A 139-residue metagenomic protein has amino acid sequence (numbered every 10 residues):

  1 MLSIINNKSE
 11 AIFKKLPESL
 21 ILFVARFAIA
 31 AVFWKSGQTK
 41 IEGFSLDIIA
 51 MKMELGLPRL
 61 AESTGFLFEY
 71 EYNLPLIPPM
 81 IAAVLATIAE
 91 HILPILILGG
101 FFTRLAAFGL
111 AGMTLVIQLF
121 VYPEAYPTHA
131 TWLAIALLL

Functional and structural regions predicted by a protein language model:
M1-L60, Y72-I92, L96-L139: Extended, low-polarity transmembrane helix blocks
G65: A solvent-exposed, acidic/Ser-Thr-rich amphipathic alpha-helical stretch
F68-Y70: Cross-family detector of peptidyl-prolyl cis-trans isomerase
